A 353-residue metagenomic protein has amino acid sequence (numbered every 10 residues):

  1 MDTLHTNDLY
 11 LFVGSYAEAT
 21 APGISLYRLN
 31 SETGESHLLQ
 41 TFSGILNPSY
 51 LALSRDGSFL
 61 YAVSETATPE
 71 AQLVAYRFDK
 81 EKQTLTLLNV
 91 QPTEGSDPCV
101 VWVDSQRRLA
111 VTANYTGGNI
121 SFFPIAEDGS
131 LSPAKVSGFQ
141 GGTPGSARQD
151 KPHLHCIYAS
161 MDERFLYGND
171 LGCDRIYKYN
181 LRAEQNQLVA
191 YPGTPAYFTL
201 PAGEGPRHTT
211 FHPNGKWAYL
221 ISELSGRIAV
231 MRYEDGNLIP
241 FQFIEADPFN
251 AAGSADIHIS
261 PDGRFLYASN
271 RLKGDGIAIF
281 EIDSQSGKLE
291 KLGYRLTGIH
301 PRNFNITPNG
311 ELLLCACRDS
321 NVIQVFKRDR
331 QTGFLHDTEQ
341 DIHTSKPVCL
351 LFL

Functional and structural regions predicted by a protein language model:
D2, T20, I45-D56, E94-R107 (+5 more regions): Beta-rich, blade/repeat-based domains predominating in secreted/periplasmic proteins but also intracellular
A17-T20, T66-P69, T116-N119, C173-R175 (+3 more regions): Short glycine/acidic-enriched loop and turn motifs that connect beta-strands
R28-G34, Y76-Q83, F122-S132, Y179-V189 (+3 more regions): Short loop/turn segments immediately following beta-strands, especially the blade-tip and inter-blade linker loops
H37-S43, T86-P92, K135, G141-R148 (+4 more regions): A short beta-strand motif characteristic of beta-propeller blades
L38-R107: Blade-loop segments of beta-propeller domains
E163-S225: Loop-centered beta-sheet repeat module
R318-Q324, H336-L353: Blade-level signature of beta-propeller repeat domains, shared across WD40, Kelch, NHL, RCC1 and BNR/Asp-box propellers
